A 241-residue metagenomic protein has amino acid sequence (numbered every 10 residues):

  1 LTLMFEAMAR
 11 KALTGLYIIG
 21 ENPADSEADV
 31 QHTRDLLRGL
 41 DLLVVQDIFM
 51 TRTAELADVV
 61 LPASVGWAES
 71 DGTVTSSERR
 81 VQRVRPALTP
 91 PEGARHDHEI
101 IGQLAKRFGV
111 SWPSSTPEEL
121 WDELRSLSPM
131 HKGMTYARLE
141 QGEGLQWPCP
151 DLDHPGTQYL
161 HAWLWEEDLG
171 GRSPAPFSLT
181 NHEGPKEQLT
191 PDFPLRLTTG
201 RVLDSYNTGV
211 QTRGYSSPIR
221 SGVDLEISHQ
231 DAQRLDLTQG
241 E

Functional and structural regions predicted by a protein language model:
L1-K132, R196-E241: Non-catalytic alpha/beta scaffold blocks inside enzyme catalytic domains
L120-Y215: Long, low-complexity segments enriched in small/aliphatic residues
